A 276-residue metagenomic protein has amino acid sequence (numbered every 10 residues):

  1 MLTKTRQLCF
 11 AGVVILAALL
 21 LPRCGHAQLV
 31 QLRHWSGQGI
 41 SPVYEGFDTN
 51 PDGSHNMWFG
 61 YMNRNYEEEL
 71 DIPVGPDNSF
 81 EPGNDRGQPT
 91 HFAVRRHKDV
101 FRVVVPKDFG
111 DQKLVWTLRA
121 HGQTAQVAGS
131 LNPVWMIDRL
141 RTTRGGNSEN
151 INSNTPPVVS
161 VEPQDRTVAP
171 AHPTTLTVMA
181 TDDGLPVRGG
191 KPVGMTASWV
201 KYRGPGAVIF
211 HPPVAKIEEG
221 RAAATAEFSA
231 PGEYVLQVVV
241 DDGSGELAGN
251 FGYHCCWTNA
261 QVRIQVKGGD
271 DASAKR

Functional and structural regions predicted by a protein language model:
M1-R6: N-terminal secretory signal peptides that target proteins for export/translocation
A11-P22: Bacterial N-terminal signal peptides
G25-L29: Boundary at the C-terminal end of the N-terminal hydrophobic targeting segment
G37-Y44, D48-N50, Y61-N63, D71-G75 (+4 more regions): Extracellular/lumenal mature domains of secreted and surface-exposed proteins
H55-Y61: Short, well-ordered beta-strand segments enriched in hydrophobic/aromatic residues
T90-R96, K216-E218: Short proline/glycine- and polar residue-rich coil/turn motifs
V100-V104: Ligand-binding face of N-terminal immunoglobulin V-set domains in extracellular IgSF glycoproteins
D111-G122, L236-V238: Short, aromatic- and glycine-rich surface loops/edge beta-strands on solvent-exposed regions
